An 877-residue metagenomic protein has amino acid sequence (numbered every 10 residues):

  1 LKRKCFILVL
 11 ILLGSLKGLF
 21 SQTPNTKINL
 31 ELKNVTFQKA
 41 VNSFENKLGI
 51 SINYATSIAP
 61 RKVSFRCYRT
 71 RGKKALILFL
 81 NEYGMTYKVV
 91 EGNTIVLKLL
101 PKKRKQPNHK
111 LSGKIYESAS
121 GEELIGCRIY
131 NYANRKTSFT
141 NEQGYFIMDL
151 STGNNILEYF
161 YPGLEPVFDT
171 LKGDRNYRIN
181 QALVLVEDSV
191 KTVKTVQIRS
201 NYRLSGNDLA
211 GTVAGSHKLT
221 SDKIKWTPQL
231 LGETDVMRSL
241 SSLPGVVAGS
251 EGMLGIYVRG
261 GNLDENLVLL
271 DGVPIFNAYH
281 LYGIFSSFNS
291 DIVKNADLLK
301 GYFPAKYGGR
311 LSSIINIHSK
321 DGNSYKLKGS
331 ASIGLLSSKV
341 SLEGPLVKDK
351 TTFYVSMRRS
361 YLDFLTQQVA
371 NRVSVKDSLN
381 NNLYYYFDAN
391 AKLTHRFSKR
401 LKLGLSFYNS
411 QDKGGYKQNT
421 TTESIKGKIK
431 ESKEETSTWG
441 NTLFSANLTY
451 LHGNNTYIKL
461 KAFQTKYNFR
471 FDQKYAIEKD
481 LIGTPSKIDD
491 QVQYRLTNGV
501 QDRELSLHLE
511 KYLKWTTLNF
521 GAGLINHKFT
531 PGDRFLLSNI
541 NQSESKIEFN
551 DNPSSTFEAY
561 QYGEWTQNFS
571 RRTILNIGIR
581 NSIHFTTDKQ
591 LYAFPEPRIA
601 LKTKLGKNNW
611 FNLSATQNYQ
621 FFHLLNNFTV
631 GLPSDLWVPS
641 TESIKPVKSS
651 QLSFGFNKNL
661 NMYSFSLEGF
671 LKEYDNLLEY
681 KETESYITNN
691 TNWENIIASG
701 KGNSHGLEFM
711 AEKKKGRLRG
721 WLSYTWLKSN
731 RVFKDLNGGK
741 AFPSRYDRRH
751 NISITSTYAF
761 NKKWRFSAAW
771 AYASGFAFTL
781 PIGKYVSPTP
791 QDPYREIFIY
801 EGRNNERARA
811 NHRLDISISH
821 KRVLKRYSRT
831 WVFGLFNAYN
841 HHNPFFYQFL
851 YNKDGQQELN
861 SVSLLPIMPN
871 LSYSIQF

Functional and structural regions predicted by a protein language model:
L80, F139, E165, K172-N180 (+5 more regions): Periplasmic N-terminal accessory/gating domains of Gram-negative outer-membrane beta-barrel systems
Y83, V90-N108, S112-E122, C127-Y130 (+5 more regions): Short, acidic, small-residue-rich periplasmic hinge/interaction motif at the N-terminus of Gram-negative outer-membrane
N134-Y145: Short, acidic Ser/Thr/Gly-rich low-complexity loop/linker segments typical of extracellular and cell-surface proteins
T394-K413, E435-Q590, K604-G606, K658 (+4 more regions): Face-selective signature of the C-terminal outer-membrane beta-barrel domain
K413, T420, S424, N468 (+6 more regions): Surface-exposed extracellular loop regions of Gram-negative outer-membrane beta-barrel proteins, predominantly
Q493, D502-S506, F549-Y562, T641 (+4 more regions): Outer membrane beta-barrel strand-and-loop segments of large Gram-negative receptors, especially TonB-dependent
N568-R571, L671-E673, N695-A777: Gram-negative outer-membrane beta-barrel transporters
D675-N676, K763, A771-Y794, R809-D815 (+1 more regions): C-terminal beta-signal and adjacent terminal beta-strands/loops of Gram-negative outer-membrane beta-barrel proteins
